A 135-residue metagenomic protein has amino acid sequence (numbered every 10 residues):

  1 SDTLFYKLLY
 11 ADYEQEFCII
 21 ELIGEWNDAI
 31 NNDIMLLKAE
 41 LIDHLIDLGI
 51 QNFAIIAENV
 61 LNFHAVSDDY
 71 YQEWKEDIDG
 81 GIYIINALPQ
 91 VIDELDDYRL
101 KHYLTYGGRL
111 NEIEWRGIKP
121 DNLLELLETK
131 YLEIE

Functional and structural regions predicted by a protein language model:
S1, L9-Y13, C18-D43, G49-I56 (+1 more regions): Amphipathic, Lys/Arg-enriched alpha-helical "gate/interface" segment within cytosolic domains that mediates
